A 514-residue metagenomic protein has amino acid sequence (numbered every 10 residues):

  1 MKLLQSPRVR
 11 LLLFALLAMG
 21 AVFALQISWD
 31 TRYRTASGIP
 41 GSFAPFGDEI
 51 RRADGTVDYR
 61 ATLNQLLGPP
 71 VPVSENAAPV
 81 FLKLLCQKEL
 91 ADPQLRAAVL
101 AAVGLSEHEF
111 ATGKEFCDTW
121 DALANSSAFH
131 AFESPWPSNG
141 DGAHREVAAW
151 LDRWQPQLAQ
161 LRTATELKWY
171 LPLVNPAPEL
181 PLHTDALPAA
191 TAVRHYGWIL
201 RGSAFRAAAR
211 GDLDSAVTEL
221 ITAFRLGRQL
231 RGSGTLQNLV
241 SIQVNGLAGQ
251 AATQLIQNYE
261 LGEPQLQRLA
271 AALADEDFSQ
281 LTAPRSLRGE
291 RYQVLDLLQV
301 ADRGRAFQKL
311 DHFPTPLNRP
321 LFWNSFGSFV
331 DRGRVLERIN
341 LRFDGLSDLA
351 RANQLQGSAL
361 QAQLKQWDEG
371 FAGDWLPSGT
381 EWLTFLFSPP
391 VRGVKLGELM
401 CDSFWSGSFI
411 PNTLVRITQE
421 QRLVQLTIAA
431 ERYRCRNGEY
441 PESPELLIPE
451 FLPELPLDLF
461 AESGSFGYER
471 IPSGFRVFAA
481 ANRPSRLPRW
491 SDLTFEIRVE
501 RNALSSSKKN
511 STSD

Functional and structural regions predicted by a protein language model:
K2-D514: Short acidic linear motifs
